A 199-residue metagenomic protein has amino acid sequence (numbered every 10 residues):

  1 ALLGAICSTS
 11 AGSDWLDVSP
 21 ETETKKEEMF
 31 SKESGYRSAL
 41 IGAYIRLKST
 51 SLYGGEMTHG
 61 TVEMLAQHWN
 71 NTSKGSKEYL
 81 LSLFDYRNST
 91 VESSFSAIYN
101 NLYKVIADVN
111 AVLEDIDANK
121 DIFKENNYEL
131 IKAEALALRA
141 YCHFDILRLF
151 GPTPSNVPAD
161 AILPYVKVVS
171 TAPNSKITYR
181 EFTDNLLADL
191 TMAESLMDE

Functional and structural regions predicted by a protein language model:
A1-S8: Bacterial N-terminal signal peptides
S8-G60: Membrane-proximal, proline-rich intrinsically disordered regions
E21, S34, T61-T90, Y99 (+1 more regions): A structural signal for short, hydrophobic/glycine-enriched beta-strand patches
I41, I45, A107-E114, D184 (+1 more regions): Solvent-exposed, polar/charged alpha-helical surfaces in well-ordered, non-transmembrane soluble domains, broadly
K48-Y53, H68-T72, C142-P152: Secretory-pathway/luminal and periplasmic proteins that interact with or process carbohydrate-rich
G60-Q67, L130-I131, L138: Acidic helix-start/capping segments at beta-turn-to-alpha-helix junctions
S76-F150, I177, M192-E199: Conserved, well-structured interaction surfaces
N126, L149-D184, A188: Short coil/linker segments at helix-helix boundaries
